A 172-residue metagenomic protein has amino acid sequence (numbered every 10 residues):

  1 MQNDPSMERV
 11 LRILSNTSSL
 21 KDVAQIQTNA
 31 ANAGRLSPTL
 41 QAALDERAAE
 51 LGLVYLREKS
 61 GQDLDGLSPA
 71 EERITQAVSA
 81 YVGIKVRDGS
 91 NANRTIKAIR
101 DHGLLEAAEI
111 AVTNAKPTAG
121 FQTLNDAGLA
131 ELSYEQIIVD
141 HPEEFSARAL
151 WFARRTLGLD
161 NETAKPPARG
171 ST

Functional and structural regions predicted by a protein language model:
Q2-S18: N-terminal acidic leader/helix
P5, G52, G170-S171: Charge-centric, low-complexity intrinsically disordered segments used as regulatory activation/interaction regions
T17-D22, A31-Q41: Charged, low-complexity interaction regions
Q25-I26: Amphipathic alpha-helical elements of HEAT/ARM-like alpha-solenoid repeat scaffolds that form extended
N29, Y81-L129: Amphipathic alpha-helical packing elements
R35-S60: Repeat-associated, polar segments at repeat-unit boundaries in modular proteins
D65-R87: Long, charged low-complexity interaction segments
N114, G120-G170: Amphipathic alpha-helical binding modules
